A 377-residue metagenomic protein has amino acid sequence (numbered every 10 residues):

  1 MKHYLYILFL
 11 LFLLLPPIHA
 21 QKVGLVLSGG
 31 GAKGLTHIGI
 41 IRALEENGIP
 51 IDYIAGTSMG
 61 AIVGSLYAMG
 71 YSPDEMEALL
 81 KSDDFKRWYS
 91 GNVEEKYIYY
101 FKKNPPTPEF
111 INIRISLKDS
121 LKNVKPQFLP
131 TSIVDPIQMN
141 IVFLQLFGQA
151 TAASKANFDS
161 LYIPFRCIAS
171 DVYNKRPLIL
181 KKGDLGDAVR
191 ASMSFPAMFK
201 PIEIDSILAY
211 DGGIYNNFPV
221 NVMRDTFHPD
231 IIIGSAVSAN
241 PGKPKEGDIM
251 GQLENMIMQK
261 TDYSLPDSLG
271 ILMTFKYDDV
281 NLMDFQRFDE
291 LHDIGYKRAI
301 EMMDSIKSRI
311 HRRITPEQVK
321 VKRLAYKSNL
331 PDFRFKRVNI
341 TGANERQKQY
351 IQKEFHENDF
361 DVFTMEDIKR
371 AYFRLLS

Functional and structural regions predicted by a protein language model:
Y4-A20: Sec-dependent N-terminal signal peptides
H19-T57, S65-S377: Patatin-like phospholipase
